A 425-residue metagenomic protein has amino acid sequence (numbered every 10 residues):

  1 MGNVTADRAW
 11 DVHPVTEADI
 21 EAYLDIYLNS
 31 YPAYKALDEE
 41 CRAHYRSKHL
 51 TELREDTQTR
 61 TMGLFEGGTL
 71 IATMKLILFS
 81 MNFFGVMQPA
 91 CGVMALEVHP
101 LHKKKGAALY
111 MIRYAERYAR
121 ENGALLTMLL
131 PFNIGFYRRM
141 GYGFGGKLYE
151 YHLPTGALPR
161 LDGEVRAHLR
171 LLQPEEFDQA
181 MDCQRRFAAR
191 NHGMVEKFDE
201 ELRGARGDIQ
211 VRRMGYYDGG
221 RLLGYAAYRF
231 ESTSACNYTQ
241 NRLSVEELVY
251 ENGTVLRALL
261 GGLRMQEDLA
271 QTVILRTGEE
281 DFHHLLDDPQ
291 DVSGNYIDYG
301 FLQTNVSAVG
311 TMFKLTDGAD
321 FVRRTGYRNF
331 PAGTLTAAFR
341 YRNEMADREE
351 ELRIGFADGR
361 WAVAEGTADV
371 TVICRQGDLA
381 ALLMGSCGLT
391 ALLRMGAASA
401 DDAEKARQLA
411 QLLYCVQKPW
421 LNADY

Functional and structural regions predicted by a protein language model:
G2-A72, L76-L78, G85, C91-G92 (+3 more regions): Short amphipathic alpha-helix that is part of the acyltransferase structural core
T51-Q58, G204-D208, A381-L383: Short loop/turn motifs at secondary-structure junctions and domain boundaries
R60-A72, R212-A226, G396: Conserved beta-hairpin
A95-V98, K104-R117, N252-R264: Conserved acetyl-CoA-binding loop-helix of GNAT-fold acetyltransferases
E121-L125, P131-Y149, E280-I297: Conserved active-site alpha-helix within GNAT-family acetyltransferase domains
L148-E246, G253-R257, G261-G262, Q266 (+2 more regions): Amide-forming acyltransferase catalytic core, primarily the GNAT-like/NAT-type and related acyltransferase folds
Q290-A364: C-terminal structural cap/anchor segments
E365-Y425: C-terminal interaction segments
